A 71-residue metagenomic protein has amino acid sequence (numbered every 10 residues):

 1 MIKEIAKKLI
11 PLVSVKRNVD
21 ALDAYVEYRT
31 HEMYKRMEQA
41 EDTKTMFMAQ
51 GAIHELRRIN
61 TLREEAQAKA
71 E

Functional and structural regions predicted by a protein language model:
M1-E32: N-terminal acidic leader/helix
M1-E4, E64-E71: Short intrinsically disordered terminal tails
Y25-A68: Short, charge-rich amphipathic interface segments used for partner binding and complex assembly
